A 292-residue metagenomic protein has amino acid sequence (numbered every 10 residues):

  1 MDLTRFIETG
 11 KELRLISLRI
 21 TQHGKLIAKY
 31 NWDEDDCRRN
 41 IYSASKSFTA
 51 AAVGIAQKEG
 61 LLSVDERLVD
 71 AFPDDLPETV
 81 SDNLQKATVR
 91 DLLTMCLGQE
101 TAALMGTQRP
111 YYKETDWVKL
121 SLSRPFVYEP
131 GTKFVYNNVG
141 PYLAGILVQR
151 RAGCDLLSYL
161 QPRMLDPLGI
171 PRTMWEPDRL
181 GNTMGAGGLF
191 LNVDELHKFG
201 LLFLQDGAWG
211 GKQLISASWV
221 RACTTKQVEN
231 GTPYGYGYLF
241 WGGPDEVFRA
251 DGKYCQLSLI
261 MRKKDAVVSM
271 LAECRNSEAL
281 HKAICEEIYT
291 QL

Functional and structural regions predicted by a protein language model:
T4-D35, V64, S258-M261, D265-S269: A short, well-structured edge-of-sheet supersecondary motif
G24, N40-D65, L92, A144-V148 (+1 more regions): Active-site SXXK
I41, V80-N83, E129-Y136, M184-F190 (+1 more regions): Solvent-exposed loop and edge beta-strand segments that line ligand/cofactor-binding and catalytic clefts
L61-L97, S123, A152-L191: Active-site helix/loop module of the DD-peptidase/beta-lactamase fold, centered on the serine-lysine SxxK catalytic
L97-P177: A small/polar active-site loop signature that marks catalytic segments
L143-L147, G185-A208, Q256-L271: Active-site-proximal alpha-helical segments within enzyme catalytic domains
V220-S269: Active-site Gly/Thr loop motif
G252-L292: Structured C-terminal helix/loop/strand segments within mature extracytoplasmic catalytic/sensor domains
